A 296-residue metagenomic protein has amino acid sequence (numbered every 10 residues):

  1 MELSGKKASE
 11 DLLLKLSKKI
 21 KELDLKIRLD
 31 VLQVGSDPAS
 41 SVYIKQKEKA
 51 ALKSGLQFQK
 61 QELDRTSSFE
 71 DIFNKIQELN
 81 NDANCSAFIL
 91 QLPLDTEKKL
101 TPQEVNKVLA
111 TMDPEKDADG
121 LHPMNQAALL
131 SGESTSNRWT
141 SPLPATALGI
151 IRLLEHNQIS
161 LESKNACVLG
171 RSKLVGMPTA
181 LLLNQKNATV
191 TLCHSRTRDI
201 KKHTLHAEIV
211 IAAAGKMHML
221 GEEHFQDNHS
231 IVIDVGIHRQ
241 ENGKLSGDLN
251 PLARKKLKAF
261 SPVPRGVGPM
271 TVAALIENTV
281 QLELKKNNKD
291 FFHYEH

Functional and structural regions predicted by a protein language model:
M1-L25: Positively charged, low-complexity intrinsically disordered leader regions
V34-E48, G132-I231, Q240-R254: Glycine-rich phosphate/diphosphate-binding loop of Rossmann-like nucleotide-binding domains
A51-R65, V190-L192: Short beta-strand elements in bilobed, periplasmic/extracellular small-molecule ligand-binding domains
D71-A83: Short, well-structured alpha-helical segments in soluble
N81, T96-A147: Glycine/small-residue-rich loop that forms an oxyanion/phosphate-binding "nest" at active or ligand-binding sites
N84-L94: Periplasmic-binding protein-like
Q91-L92, I211-A214, V235: Short, well-ordered coil/turn residues at beta-beta hairpins and beta-strand->alpha-helix junctions within
N106-L129, N228, I233-H293: Rossmann-fold NAD(P)-binding glycine/threonine-rich loop
